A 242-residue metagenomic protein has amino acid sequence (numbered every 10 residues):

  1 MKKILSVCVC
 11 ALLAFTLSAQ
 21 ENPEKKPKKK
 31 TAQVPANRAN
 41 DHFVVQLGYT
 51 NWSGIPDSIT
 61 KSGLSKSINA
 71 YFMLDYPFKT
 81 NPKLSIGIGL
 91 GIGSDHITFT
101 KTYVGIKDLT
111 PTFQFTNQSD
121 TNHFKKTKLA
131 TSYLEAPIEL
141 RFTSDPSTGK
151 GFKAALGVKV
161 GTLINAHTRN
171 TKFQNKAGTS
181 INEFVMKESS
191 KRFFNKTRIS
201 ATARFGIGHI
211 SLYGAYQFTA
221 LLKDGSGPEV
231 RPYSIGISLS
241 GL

Functional and structural regions predicted by a protein language model:
M1-N37: Cleavable N-terminal export/targeting peptides
E24-Q33, N51-S53, M73-K79, R141-P146 (+2 more regions): Outer-membrane beta-barrel proteins
K28-D41, P77-L84, D145-F152, H167: Short loop/turn motifs that connect adjacent beta-strands in outer-membrane beta-barrel proteins
A39-D41, S62-A70, A130-A136, K150 (+3 more regions): Residues that define the transmembrane beta-barrel architecture of outer-membrane proteins
V45, A70-Y76, L90-I92, A136-F142 (+4 more regions): Residues on the lipid-exposed face of transmembrane beta-strands in outer-membrane beta-barrel proteins
T50-Y71, L222-D224: Surface-exposed strand-loop-strand hairpins of Gram-negative outer-membrane beta-barrel proteins
P56-G63, T98-T131, L163-N175, I181-S200: Extracellular/periplasm-exposed beta-strand and loop segments of Gram-negative cell-envelope proteins, dominated by
V185-L242: Predominantly the C-terminal beta-signal and adjacent terminal strand-loop region of outer-membrane beta-barrel
